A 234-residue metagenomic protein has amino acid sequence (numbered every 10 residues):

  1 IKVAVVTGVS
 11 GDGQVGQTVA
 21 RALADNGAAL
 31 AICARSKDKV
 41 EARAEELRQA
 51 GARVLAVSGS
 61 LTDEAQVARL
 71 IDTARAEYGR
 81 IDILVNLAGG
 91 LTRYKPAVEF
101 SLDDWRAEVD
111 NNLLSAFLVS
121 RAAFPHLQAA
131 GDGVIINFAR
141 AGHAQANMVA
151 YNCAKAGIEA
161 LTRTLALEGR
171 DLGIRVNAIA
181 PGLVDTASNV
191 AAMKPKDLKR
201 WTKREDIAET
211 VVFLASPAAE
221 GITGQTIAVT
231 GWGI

Functional and structural regions predicted by a protein language model:
I1-A31: Canonical Rossmann dinucleotide-binding motif of NAD(H)/NADP(H)-dependent dehydrogenases/reductases, specifically
K2-V3, A52-R53, R80-I81, L127-R140 (+2 more regions): Active-site loop of short-chain dehydrogenase/reductase
G8, D12, V134-G157, T162-D171 (+1 more regions): Catalytic loop of short-chain dehydrogenase/reductase
D38, S58-L70, L102: The beta1-alpha1 cofactor-binding region of Rossmann-like NAD(H)/NADP(H)-dependent oxidoreductases
K95-A97, D104-R106: Substrate-binding pocket helix/loop in short-chain dehydrogenase/reductase
S120-R121, R163: A short, exposed helix-loop element centered on a Lys and neighboring polar residues
D171, A178, K196-W232: C-terminal helical subdomain
